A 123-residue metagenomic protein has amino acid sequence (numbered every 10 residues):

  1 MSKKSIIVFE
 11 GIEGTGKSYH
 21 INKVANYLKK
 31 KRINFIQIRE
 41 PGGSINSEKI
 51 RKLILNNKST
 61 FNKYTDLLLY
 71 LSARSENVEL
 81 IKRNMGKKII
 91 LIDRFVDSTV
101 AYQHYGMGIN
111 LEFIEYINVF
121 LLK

Functional and structural regions predicted by a protein language model:
M1-K4: Phosphate-binding P-loop
I7-F9: Hydrophobic anchor at the beta1->P-loop junction of P-loop NTPases
G14: Walker A (P-loop) phosphate-binding loop of P-loop NTPases
K17: Conserved lysine of the Walker
H20, V24: Hydrophobic positions on the alpha1 helix immediately C-terminal to the Walker A/P-loop
I33-L122: ATP-dependent small-molecule kinase phosphotransfer cores that center on conserved nucleotide phosphate-binding segments
